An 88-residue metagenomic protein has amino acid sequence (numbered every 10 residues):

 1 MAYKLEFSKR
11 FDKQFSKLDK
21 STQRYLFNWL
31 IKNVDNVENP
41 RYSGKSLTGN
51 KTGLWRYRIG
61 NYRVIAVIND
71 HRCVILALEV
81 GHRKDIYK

Functional and structural regions predicted by a protein language model:
M1-R56, N61, D70-V74, D85-K88: Basic, Lys/Arg-enriched alpha-helical interface segments
V67: Conserved Hanks-type protein kinase catalytic core
L78-R83: Short, solvent-exposed aromatic-acidic interface loops
